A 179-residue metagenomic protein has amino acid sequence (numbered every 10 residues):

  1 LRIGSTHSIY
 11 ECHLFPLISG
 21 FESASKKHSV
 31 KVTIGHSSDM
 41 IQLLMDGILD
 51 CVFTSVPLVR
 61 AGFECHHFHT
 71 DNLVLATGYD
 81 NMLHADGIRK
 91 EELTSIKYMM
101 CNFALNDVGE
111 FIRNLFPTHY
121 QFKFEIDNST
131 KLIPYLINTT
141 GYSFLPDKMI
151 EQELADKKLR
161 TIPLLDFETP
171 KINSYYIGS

Functional and structural regions predicted by a protein language model:
R2-G4, V52, A76, M99 (+2 more regions): Short, well-ordered beta-strand segments
R2-R60, I126: Central regulatory/effector-binding core of bacterial HTH transcription factors
H13, I162-S179: A late-sequence structural motif
H36-I41, M45-L49, S55, I112-I162: Hydrophobic hinge/microswitch elements
V56-P57, Y79, N102-L105, D147-M149 (+1 more regions): Short secondary-structure boundary segments
V59-N72, D86, E153-L164: Ligand-binding "clamshell"
F63-Y79, K90-T94, L165-N173: Short Pro/Gly-enriched coil loops immediately N-terminal to beta-strands
L83, T94-H119: Secondary-structure junction motif
